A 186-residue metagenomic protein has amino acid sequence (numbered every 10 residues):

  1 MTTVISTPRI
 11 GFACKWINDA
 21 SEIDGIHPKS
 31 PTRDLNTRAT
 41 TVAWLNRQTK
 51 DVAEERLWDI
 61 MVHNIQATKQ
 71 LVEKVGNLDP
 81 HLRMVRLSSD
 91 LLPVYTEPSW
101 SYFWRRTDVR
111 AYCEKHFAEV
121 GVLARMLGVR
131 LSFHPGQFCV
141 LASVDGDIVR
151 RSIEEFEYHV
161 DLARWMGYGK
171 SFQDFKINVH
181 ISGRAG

Functional and structural regions predicted by a protein language model:
M1-V129, C139-A142, D147-R150, W165-Y168: Alpha/beta catalytic barrel-like cores
H134: Conserved, mostly hydrophobic/aromatic
V149-G186: Eukaryote-skewed repeat-based solenoidal scaffolds used as protein-protein interaction platforms, primarily
